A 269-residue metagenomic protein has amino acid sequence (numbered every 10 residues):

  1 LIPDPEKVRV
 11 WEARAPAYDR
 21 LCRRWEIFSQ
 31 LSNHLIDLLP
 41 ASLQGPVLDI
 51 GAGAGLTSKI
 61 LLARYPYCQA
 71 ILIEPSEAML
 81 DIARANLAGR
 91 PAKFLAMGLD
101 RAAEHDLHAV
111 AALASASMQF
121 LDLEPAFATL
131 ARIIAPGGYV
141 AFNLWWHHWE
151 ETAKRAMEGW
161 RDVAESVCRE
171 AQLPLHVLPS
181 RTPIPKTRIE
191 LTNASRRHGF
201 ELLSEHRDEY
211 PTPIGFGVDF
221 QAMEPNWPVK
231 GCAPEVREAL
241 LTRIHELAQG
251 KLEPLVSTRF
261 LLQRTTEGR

Functional and structural regions predicted by a protein language model:
L1-A41, L56-I60, M79: Conserved class I S-adenosyl-L-methionine
P46, G138-Y139: Short glycine-centered segments of the SAM/dcSAM-binding site in methyltransferase folds
L48-I50, A54-A102: Class I SAM-dependent methyltransferase SAM/SAH-binding core
V110-E124, W146: A short SAM/SAH-binding and catalytic strip from SAM-dependent methyltransferases
P125, Y139-E209: Conserved catalytic/acceptor-binding region of the Class I
T129-P136, N143: Conserved helix-to-beta-strand junction in the class I
L203-L252: C-terminal helical/coil "lid" or tail adjacent to the Rossmann-like core of SAM-dependent
T258-R269: Core SAM-dependent methyltransferase catalytic element
